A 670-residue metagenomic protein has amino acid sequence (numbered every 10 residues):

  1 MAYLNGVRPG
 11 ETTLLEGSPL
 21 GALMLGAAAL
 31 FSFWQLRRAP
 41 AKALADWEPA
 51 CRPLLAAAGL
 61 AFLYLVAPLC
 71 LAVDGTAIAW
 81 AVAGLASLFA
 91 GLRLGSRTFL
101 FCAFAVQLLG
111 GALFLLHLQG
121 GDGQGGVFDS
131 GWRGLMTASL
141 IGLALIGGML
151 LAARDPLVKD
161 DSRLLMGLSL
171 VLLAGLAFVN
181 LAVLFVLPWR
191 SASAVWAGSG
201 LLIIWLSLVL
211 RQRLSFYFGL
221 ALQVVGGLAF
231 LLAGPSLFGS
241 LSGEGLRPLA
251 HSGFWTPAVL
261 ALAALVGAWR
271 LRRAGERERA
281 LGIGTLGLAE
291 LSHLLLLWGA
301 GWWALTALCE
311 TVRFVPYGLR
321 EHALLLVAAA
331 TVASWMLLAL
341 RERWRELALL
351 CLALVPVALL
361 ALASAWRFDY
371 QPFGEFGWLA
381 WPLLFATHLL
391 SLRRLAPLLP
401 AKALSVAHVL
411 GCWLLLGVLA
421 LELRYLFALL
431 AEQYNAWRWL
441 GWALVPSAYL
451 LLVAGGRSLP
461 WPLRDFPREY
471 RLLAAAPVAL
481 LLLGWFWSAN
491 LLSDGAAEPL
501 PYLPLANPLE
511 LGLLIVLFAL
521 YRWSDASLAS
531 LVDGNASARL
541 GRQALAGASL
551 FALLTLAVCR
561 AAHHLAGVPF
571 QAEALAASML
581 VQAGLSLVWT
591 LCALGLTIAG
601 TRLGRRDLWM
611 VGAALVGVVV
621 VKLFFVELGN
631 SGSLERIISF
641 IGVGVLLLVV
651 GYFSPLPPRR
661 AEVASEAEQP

Functional and structural regions predicted by a protein language model:
M1-P670: Alpha-helical transmembrane segments of multi-pass membrane proteins
